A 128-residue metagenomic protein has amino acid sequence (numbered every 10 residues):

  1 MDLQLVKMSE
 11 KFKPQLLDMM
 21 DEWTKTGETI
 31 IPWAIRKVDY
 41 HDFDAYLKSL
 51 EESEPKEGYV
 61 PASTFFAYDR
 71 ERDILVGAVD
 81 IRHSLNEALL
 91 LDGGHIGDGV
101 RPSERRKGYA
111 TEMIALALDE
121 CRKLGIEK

Functional and structural regions predicted by a protein language model:
M1-H95, P102: GNAT-family acyltransferases
G97-V100, R106-K123: Conserved acetyl-CoA-binding loop-helix of GNAT-fold acetyltransferases
E127: Short acidic/polar active-site loop segments enriched in Thr and Asp
